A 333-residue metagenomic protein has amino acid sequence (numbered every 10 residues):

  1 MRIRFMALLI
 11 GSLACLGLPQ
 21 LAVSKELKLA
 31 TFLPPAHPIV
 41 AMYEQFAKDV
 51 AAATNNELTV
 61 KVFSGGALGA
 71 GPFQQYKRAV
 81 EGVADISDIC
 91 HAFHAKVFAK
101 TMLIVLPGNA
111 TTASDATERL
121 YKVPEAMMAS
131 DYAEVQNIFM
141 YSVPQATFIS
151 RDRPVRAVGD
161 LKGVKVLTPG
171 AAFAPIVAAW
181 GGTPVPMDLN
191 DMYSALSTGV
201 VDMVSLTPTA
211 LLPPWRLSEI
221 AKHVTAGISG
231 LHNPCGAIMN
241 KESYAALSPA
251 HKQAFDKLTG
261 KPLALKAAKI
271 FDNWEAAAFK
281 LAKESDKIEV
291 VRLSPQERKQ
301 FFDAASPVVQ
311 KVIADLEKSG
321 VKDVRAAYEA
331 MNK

Functional and structural regions predicted by a protein language model:
M1-F5: Positively charged n-region of N-terminal signal peptides that target proteins for export
A7-G17: Bacterial N-terminal signal peptides
L16-S24: Sec/Tat signal peptide C-region and signal peptidase I cleavage site
S24-S114, S130-K333: N-terminal secretory/targeting leader peptides
T117-A126, S130-D131: Signature of the catalytic double-stranded beta-helix
